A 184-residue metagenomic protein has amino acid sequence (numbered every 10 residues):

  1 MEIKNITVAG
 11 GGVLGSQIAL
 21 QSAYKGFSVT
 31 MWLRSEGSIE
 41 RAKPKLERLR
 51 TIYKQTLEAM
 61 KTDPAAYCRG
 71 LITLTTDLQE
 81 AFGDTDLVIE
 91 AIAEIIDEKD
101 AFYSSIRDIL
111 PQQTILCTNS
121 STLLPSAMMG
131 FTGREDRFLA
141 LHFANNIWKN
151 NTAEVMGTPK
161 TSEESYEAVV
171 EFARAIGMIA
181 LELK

Functional and structural regions predicted by a protein language model:
M1-I52: NAD(P)+-binding Rossmann beta1-loop-alpha1 motif at the extreme N-terminus of oxidoreductases
E2-N5, R69, T85, Q113: Phosphate-coordination loops involved in phosphoryl transfer and adenosine-cofactor binding
L20-A23, R107, M129, V170: A structural alpha-helix within SAM-dependent methyltransferase catalytic domains
Y24-F27, G83, N146-M156: Acidic/polar active-site rim loop that often engages polyanionic ligands
K25, K45, L49-T56, I109 (+2 more regions): Change "in soluble alpha/beta enzymes" to "in soluble alpha/beta proteins
T30-T85: Conserved N-terminal Rossmann-fold NAD(P) cofactor-binding segment
L87, I92-T152: Rossmann-like NAD(P)(H) cofactor-binding subdomain of soluble oxidoreductases
R134, T152-K184: Internal alpha-helical scaffold of NAD(P)-dependent oxidoreductase catalytic cores
